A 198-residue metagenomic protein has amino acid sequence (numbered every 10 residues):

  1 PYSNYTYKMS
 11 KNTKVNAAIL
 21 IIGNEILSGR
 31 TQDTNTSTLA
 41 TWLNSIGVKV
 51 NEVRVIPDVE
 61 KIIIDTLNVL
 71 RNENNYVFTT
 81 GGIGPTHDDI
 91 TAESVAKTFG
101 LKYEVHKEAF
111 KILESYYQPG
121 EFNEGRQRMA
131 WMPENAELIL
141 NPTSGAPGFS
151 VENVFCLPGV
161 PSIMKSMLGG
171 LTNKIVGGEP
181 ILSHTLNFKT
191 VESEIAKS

Functional and structural regions predicted by a protein language model:
P1-K8: N-terminal amphipathic/basic-hydrophobic helices that include classical n-h-c signal peptides and signal-anchor
N12-A17: Extreme N-terminal starter segment of soluble prokaryotic enzymes
N24-E25, G82-P85, P161-I163: Short glycine-rich anion-binding loops that position phosphate/pyrophosphate groups of nucleotides and phosphorylated
I26-T36: Glycine- and acidic-residue-enriched helix-capping/strand-helix junction motifs
S37-I90, A96-K97: N-terminal small/polar loop signature for handling phosphorylated ligands or for N-terminal nucleophile
I90-G178: Proline/glycine-rich low-complexity loops and linkers
G177-E192: Short glycine-/aliphatic-rich beta-strand segments at the starts of folded cytosolic domains
S193-S198: A C-terminal functional module that forms or caps the active site or interfaces directly with catalytic machinery
